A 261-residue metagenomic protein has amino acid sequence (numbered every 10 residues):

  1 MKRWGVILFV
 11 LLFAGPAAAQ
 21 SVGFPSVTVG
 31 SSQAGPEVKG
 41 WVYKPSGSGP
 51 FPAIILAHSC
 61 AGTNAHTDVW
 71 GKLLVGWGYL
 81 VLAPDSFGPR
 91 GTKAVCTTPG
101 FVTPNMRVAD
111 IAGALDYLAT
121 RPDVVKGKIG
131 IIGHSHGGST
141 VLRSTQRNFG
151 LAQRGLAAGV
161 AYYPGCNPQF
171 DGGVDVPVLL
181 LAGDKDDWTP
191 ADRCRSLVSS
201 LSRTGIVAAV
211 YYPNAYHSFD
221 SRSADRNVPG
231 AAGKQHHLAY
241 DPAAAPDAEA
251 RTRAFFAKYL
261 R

Functional and structural regions predicted by a protein language model:
A14-P16: N-terminal signal peptide c-region/cleavage motif recognized by signal peptidases
A19-S48: N-terminal cap/lid segment of alpha/beta-hydrolase-fold proteins
G47-F51, L56-K93, P168-Q169, K185-A191: Short substrate-entry loop that stabilizes the transition state in hydrolases
A61, A65-D68, L73, S86-M106 (+1 more regions): Cap/lid segment of the alpha/beta-hydrolase catalytic domain
A61-A65, L73, W77, N105-D175: Primarily recognizes the serine-hydrolase "nucleophile elbow" in alpha/beta-hydrolase and SGNH/GDSL folds
V174, L180-A182, D186: Short beta-strand/loop motif that positions the catalytic acidic residue of the alpha/beta-hydrolase fold
V176, P190-S200, A224: Short alpha-helix in the alpha/beta-hydrolase fold that links the catalytic acid
I206-R261: C-terminal catalytic histidine-bearing segment of alpha/beta-hydrolase fold enzymes
